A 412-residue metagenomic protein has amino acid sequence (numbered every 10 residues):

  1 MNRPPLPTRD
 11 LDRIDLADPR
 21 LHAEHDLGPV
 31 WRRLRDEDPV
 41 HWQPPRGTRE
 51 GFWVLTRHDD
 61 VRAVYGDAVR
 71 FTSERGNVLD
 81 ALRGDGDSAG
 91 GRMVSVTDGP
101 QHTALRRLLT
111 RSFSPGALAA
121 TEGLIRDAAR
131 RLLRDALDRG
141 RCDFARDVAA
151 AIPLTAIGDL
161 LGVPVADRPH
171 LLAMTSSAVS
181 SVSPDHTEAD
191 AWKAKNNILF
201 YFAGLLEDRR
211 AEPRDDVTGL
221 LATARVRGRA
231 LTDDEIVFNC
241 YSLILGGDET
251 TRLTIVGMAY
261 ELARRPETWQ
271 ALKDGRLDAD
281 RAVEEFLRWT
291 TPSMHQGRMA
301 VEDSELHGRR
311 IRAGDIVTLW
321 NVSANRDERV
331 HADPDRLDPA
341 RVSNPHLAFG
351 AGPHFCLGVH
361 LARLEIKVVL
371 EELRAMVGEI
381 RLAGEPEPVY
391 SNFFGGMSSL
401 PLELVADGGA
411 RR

Functional and structural regions predicted by a protein language model:
M1-R412: Cytochrome P450
